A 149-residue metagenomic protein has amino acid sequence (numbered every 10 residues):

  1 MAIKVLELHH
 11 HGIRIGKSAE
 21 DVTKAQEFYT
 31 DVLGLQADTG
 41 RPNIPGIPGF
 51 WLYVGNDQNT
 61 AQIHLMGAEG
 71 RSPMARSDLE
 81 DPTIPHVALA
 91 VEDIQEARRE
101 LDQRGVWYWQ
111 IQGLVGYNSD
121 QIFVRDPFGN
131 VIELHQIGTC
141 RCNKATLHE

Functional and structural regions predicted by a protein language model:
M1-L6, G40, R98-E149: Vicinal oxygen chelate
M1-Q26, P85-V87, C140-E149: N-terminal beta-strand motif that seeds the catalytic metal site of vicinal oxygen chelate
L8-A19, F50-N56, A75-E100, D120-R125 (+1 more regions): Vicinal oxygen chelate
G12-A61: Core segments of cupin and vicinal oxygen chelate
G16, A68, I137: Active-site beta-loop-alpha junctions enriched in small/polar residues
D21-F28, A37-D38, F50-Y53, S77-D81 (+4 more regions): Surface-exposed beta-strand edges and their flanking turn/coil or helix-capping segments
T23-Q36, G67-A75, R98, C140: Short N-terminal helix-initiation segments at or just after the protein's N-terminus
D38, P45-V87, W109-D120: A short, hydrophobic/aromatic-rich structural module that often spans a beta strand with its adjoining loop
